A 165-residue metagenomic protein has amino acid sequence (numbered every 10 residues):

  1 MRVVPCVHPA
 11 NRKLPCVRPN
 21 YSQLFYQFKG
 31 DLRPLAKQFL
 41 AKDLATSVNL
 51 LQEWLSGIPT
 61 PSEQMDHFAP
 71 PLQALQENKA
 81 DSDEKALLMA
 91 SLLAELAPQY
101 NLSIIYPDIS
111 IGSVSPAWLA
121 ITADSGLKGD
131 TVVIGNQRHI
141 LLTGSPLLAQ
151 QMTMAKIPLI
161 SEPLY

Functional and structural regions predicted by a protein language model:
M1-Y165: A structural boundary/capping signal
